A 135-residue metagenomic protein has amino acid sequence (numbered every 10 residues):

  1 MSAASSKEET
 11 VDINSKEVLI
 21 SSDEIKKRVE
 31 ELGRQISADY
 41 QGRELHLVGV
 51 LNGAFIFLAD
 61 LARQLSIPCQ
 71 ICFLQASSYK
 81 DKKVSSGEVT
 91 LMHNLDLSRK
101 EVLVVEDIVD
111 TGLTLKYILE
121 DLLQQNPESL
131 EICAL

Functional and structural regions predicted by a protein language model:
M1-L135: PRPP-associated nucleotide enzymes
